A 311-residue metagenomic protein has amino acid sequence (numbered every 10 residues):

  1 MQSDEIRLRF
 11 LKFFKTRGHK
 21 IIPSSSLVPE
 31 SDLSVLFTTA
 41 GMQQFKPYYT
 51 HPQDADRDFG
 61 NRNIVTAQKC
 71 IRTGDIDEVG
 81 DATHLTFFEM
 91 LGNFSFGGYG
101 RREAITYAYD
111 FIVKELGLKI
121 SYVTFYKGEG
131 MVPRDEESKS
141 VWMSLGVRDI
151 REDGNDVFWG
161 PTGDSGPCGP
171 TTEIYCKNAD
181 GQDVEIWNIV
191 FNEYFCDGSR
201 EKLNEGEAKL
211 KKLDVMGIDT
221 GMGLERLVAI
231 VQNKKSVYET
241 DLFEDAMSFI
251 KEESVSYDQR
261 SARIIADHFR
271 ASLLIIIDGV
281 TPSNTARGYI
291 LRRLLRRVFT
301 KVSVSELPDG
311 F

Functional and structural regions predicted by a protein language model:
M1-L295, V302-F311: Structured aminoacyl-transfer and RNA-binding surfaces used for tRNA recognition/handling in the translation apparatus
